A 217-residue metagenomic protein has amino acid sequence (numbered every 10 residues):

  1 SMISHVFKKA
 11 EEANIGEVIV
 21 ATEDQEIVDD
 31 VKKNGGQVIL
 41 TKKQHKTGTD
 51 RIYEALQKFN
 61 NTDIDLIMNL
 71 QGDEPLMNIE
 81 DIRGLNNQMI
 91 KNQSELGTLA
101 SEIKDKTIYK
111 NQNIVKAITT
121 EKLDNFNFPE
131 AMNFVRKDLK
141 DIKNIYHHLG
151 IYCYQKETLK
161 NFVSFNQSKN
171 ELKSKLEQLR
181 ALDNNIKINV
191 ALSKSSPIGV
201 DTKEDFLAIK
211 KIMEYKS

Functional and structural regions predicted by a protein language model:
S1-T22: N-terminal glycine-rich phosphate-binding loop and ensuing alpha1 helix
I15, T62-I64, K91-E95, I186: Short, high-confidence coil segments that cap the C-terminus of an alpha-helix and link into the following beta-strand
V18-V20, I67, G97, I188: Hydrophobic/aromatic residues located in beta-strands of well-ordered beta-sheets within soluble catalytic
I19, Q25-L70, E74-N87: Short phosphate-binding loop-to-helix
T22-E23, M77, Y154, D201: A conserved hydrophobic position in a structured secondary element of the catalytic/binding core that shapes
N78-S168: Conserved core of the sugar-phosphate nucleotidyltransferase
N144-S217: Conserved alpha/beta core of the MobA/IspD/sugar-nucleotide pyrophosphorylase nucleotidyltransferase superfamily
